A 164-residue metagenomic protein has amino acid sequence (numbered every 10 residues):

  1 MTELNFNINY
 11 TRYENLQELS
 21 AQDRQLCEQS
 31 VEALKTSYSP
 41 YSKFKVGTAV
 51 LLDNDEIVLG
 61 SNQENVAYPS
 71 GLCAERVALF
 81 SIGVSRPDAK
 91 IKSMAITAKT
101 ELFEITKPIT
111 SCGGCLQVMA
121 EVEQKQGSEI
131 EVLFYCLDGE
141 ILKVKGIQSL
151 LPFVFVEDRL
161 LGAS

Functional and structural regions predicted by a protein language model:
M1-E28, L102-E104: Short, compositionally biased leader-like segments
I8-T11, T36, V66, L133: Intrinsically disordered, low-complexity segments enriched in small/polar residues
E28-K35: Short Pro/Gly-enriched beta-strand edge/turn motifs at strand-loop
S39-S42: Short loop/turn motifs at secondary-structure junctions and domain boundaries
K45-L52: Short beta-strand scaffold segments in enzyme catalytic cores
L59-L160: Zn2+-dependent cytidine deaminase-like catalytic core
G162-S164: A cross-taxonomic marker for long C-terminal extensions/tails that follow the last structured domain
